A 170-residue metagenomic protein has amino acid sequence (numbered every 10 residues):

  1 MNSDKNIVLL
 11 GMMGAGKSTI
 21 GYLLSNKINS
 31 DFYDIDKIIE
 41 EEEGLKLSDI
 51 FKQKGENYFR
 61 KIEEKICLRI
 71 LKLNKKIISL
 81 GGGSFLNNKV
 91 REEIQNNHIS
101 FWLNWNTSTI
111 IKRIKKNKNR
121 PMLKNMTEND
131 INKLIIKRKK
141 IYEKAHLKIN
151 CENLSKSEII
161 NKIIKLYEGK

Functional and structural regions predicted by a protein language model:
M1-D4, L23, K27, L73 (+1 more regions): NTP-dependent small-molecule kinase module
L9: Hydrophobic anchor at the beta1->P-loop junction of P-loop NTPases
M12: P-loop (Walker A) phosphate-binding loop of NTP-binding proteins
S18: Walker A/P-loop
I35-Q95, R120, E128, K139: ATP-dependent small-molecule kinase phosphotransfer cores that center on conserved nucleotide phosphate-binding segments
G82-F85, N106-S108, L154: Short glycine-rich anion-binding loops that position phosphate/pyrophosphate groups of nucleotides and phosphorylated
I94-N117, I149: Conserved phosphate-donor/acceptor-positioning beta-strand/loop module used by diverse small-molecule
I110-R113, K118-K140, A145: Replace "adjacent to P-loop NTPase cores in ATP/GTP-dependent enzymes" with "adjacent to NTP-binding cores
